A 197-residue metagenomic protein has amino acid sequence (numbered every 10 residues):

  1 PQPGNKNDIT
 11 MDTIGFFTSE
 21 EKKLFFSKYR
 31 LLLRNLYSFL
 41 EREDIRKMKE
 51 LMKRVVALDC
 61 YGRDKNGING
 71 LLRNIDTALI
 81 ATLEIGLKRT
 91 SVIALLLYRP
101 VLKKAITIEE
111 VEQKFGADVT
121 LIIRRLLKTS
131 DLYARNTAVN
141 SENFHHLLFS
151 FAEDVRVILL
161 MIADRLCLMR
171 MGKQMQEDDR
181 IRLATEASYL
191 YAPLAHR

Functional and structural regions predicted by a protein language model:
P1-R197: Active-site helical microenvironments for divalent-metal-assisted chemistry
